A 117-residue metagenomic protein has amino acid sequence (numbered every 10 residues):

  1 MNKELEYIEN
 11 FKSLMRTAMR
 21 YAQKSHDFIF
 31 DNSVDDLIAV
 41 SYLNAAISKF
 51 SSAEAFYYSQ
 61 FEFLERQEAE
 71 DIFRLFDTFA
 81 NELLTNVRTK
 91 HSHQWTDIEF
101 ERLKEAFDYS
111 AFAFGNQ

Functional and structural regions predicted by a protein language model:
M1-N44: Short terminal alpha-helical segments
E9, V34-A45, R66-L75, D97-E105: Short, charged, amphipathic alpha-helical segments
F11, A18, S25, A39 (+5 more regions): Small-residue hotspots
Q23-H26, F30, S51-Y58, D77 (+2 more regions): Alpha-helical repeat scaffolds in large eukaryotic proteins
D27-A39, S59-R66, R88-D97: Charged, low-complexity interaction regions
K49-F73: Short, solvent-exposed, charged loop/turn and helix-capping segments that join or cap alpha-helices on peripheral
I72-Q117: Amphipathic alpha-helical binding modules
